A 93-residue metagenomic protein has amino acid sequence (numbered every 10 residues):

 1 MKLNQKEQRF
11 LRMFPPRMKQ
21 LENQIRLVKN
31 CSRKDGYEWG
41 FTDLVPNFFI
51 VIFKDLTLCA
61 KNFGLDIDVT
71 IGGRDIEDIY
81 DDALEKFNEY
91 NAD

Functional and structural regions predicted by a protein language model:
M1-K34, E38, P46-D93: N-terminal intrinsically disordered, cationic/polar leader segments that include organellar targeting peptides
